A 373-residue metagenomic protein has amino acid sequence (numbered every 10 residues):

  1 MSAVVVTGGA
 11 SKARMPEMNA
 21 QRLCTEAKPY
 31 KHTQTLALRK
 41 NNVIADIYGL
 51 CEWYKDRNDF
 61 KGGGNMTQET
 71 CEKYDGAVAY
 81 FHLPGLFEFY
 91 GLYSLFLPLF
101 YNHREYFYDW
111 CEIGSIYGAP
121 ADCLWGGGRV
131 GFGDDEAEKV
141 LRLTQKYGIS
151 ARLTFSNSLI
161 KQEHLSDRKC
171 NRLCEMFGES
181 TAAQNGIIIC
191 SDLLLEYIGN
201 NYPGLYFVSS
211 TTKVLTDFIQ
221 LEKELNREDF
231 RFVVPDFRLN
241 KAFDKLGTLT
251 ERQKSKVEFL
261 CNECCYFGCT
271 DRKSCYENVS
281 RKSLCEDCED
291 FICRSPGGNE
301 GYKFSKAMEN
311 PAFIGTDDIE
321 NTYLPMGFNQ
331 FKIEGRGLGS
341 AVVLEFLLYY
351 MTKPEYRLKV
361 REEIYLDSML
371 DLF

Functional and structural regions predicted by a protein language model:
M1, M15-M18: Methionine residue identity
A3-V5, A10-A13: Residue-level detector of structural "landmarks"
G8-G9, G49, G62-G64: Residue-identity detector for glycine
M18-N19, K28, K40-N41: Polybasic, lysine-rich low-complexity intrinsically disordered segments
K31-T35: Intrinsically disordered, low-complexity terminal segments enriched in Ser/Thr
G62-Q220, E224, F230-F373: Active-site pocket-lining/capping segments in soluble small-molecule metabolic enzymes
